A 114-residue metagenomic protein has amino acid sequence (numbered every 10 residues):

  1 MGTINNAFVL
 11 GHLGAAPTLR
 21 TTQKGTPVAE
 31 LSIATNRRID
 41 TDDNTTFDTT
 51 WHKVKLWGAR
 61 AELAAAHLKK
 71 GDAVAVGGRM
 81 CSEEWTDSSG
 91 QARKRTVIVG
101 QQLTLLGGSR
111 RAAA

Functional and structural regions predicted by a protein language model:
M1-A114: Single-stranded nucleic acid-binding surfaces, predominantly the OB-fold ssDNA-binding core
